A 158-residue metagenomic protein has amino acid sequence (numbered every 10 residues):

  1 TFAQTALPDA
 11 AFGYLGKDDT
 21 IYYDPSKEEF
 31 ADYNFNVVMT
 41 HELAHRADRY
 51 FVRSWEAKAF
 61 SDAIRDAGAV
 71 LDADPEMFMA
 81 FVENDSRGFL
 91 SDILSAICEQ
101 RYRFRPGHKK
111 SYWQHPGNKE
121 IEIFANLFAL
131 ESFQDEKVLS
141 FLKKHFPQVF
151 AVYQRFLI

Functional and structural regions predicted by a protein language model:
T1-I158: Active-site-flanking segments in enzyme catalytic domains
